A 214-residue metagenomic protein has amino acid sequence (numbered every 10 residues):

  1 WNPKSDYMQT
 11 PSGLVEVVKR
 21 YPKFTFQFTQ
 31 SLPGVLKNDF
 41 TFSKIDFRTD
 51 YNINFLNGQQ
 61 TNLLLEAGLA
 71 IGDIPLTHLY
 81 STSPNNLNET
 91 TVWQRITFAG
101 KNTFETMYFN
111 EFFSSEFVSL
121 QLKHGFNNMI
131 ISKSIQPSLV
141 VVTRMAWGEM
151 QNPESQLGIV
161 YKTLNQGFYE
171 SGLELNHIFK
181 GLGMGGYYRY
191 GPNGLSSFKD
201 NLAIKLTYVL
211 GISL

Functional and structural regions predicted by a protein language model:
W1-L214: Exposed, low-structure sequence patches enriched in small/polar residues
